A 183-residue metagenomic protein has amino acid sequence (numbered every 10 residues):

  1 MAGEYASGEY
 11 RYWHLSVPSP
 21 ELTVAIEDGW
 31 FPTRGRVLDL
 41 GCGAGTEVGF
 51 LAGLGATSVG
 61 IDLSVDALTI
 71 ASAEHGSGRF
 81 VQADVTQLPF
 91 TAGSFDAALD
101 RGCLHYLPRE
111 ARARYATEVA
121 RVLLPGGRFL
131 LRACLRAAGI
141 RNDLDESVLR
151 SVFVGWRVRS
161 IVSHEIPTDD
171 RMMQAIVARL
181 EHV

Functional and structural regions predicted by a protein language model:
M1-F90, L107-E118, V122, R128-V183: Class I (Rossmann-like) S-adenosyl-L-methionine-dependent methyltransferase catalytic domain, capturing the SAM-binding
L99: A conserved beta-strand element that flanks and buttresses the S-adenosyl-L-methionine
G102-Y106: Short catalytic micro-motifs in class I SAM-dependent methyltransferases
